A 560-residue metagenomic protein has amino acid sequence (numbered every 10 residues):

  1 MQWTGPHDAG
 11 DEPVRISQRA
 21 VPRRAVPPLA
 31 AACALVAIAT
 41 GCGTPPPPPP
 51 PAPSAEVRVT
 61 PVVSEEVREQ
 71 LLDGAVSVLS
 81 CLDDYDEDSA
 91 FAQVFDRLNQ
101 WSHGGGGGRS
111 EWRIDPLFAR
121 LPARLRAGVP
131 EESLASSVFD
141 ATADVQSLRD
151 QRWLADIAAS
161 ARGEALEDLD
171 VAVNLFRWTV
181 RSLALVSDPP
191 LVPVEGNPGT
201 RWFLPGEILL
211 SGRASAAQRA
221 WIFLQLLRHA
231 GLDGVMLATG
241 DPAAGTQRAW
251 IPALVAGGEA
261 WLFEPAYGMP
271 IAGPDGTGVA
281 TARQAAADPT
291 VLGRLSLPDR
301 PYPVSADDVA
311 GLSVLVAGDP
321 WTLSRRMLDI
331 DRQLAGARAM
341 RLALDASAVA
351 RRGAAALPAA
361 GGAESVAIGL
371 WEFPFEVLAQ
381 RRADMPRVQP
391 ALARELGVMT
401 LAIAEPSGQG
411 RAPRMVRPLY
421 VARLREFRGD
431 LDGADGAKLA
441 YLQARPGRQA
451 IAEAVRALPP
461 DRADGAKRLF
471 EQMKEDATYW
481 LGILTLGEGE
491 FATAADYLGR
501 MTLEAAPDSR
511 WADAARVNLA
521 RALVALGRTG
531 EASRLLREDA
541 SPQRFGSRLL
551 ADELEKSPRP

Functional and structural regions predicted by a protein language model:
I38-G41: C-terminal motif of bacterial Sec signal peptides marking the signal peptidase cleavage site
L82-S211, G257, P418-A466: Secondary-structure boundary elements
A155, A159-E164, V171-R181, D188 (+6 more regions): Hydrophobic/aromatic-rich core segments of domains that either
D476, W480, N518, A525 (+1 more regions): "A position-specific structural signal for the A-helix of alpha-solenoid helical repeats
A506-A515, S541-L554: Boundary/linker segments of alpha-helical solenoid repeat arrays
